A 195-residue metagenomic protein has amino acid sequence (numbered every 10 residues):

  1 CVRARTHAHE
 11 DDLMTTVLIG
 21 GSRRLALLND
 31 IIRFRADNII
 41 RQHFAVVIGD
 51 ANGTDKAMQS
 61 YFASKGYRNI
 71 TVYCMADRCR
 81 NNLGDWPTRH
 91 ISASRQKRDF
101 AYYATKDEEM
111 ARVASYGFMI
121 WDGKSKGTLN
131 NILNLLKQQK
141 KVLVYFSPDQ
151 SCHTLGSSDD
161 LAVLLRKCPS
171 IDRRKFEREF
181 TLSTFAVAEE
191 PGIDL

Functional and structural regions predicted by a protein language model:
V2-A8: Intrinsically disordered, low-complexity terminal segments enriched in Ser/Thr
A8-E10, T105: Intrinsically disordered, low-complexity regulatory regions of eukaryotic regulatory proteins
D11-T16, L28: Glycine-rich short-loop/terminal segments
M14-R23, I48-G49: Short, hydrophobic/glycine-enriched beta-strand segments
L25-A188: Acidic/glycine-enriched connector segments
I193-L195: Intrinsically disordered, low-complexity regions
